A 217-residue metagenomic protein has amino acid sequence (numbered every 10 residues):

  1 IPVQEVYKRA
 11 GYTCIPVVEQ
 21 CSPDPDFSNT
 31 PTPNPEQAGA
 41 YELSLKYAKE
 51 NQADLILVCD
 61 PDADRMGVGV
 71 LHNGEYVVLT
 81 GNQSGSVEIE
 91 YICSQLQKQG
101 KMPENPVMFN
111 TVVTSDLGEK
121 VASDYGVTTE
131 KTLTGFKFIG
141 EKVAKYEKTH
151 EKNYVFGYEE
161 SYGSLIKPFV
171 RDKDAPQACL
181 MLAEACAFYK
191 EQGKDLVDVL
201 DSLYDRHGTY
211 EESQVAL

Functional and structural regions predicted by a protein language model:
I1, D60-D64, S161: A short acidic Gly-Thr/Ser loop motif
P2-V6, D64-Q83, G118: Short Gly/Thr/Asp-enriched flexible loops that form oxyanion-binding sites at enzyme active sites
Y7-K8, A122: Hydrophobic alpha-helical packing residues
K8-G67: N-terminal small/polar loop signature for handling phosphorylated ligands or for N-terminal nucleophile
Y12-P16, E75-S94, Q177-M181: Gly/Ser/Thr-rich active-site loops/lids in small-molecule metabolic enzymes that frequently grip phosphoryl groups
V18-S22, N82-G85, L133-K137: Short, acidic/turn-prone active-site loops that include or flank metal/cofactor- and phosphate-binding residues
D24-S28, I89, I139-V143: Short, charged, surface-exposed secondary-structure boundary motifs
K49, A53-L55, C59, G74-Y76 (+2 more regions): Phosphate-binding and adjacent anionic-ligand microenvironments
